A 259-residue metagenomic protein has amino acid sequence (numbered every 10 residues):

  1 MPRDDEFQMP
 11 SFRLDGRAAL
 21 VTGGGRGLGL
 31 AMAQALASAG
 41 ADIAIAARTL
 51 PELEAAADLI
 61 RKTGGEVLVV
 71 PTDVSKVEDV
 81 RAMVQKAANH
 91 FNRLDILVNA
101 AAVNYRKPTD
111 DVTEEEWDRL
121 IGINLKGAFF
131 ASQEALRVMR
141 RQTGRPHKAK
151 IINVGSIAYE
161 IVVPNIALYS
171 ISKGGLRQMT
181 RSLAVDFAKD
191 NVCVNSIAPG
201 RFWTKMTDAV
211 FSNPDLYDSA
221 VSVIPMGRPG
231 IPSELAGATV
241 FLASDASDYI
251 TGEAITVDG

Functional and structural regions predicted by a protein language model:
A18, G23-G27: Conserved glycine-rich cofactor-binding loop
R93, V98, A188, C193 (+1 more regions): Short, small/polar-rich loop/turn modules that mediate ligand/substrate recognition or access, typified
P108-T109, T113-I121, A220: Substrate-binding pocket helix/loop in short-chain dehydrogenase/reductase
S132, S172, T180: Active-site helix of classical SDR
R137, V185-K189, D248: Alpha-helical segment proximal to the catalytic Tyr-Lys
S156: Residue(s) in the substrate-gating loop at a strand-loop-helix junction that position the organic substrate next
R228-V257: C-terminal substrate-recognition "lid" of short-chain dehydrogenase/reductases
